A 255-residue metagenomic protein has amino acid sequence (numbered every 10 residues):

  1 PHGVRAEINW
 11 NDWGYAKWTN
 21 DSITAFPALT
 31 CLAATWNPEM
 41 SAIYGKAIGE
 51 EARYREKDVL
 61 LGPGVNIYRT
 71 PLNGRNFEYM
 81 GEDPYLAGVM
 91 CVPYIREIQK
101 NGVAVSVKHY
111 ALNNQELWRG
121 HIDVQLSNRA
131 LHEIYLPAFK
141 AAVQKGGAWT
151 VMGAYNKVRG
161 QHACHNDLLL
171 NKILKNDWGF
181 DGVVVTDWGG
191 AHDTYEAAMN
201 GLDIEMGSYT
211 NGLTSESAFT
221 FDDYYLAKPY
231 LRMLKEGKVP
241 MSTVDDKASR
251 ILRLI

Functional and structural regions predicted by a protein language model:
P1-I255: Glycoside hydrolase catalytic-domain context in secreted enzymes
